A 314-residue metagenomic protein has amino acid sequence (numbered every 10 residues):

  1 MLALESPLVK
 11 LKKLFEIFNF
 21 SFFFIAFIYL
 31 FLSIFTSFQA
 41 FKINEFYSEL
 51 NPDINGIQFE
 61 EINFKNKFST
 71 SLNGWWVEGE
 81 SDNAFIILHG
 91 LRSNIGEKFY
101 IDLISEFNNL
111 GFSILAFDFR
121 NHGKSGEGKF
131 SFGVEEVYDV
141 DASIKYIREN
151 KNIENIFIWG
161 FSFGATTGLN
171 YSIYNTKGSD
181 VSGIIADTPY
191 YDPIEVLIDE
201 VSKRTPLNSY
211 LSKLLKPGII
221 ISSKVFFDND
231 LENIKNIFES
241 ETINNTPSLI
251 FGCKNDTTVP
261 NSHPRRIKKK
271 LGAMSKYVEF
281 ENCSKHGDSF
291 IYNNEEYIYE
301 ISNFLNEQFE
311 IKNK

Functional and structural regions predicted by a protein language model:
L14-K65, W75: An N-terminal hydrophobic leader/cap segment in hydrolases
S93-S105: The serine-hydrolase catalytic nucleophile loop
I95-G96, R120-K151: Catalytic nucleophile-loop/oxyanion-hole region of alpha/beta-hydrolase and closely related hydrolase-like folds
I104-G126: Conserved alpha/beta-hydrolase
I173-D230: Hydrolase active-site cap/lid region
I243-N244, L249-G252, D256: Short beta-strand/loop motif that positions the catalytic acidic residue of the alpha/beta-hydrolase fold
P260-K269: Short alpha-helix in the alpha/beta-hydrolase fold that links the catalytic acid
C283-E295: Catalytic histidine-centered segment of alpha/beta-hydrolase-like enzymes
